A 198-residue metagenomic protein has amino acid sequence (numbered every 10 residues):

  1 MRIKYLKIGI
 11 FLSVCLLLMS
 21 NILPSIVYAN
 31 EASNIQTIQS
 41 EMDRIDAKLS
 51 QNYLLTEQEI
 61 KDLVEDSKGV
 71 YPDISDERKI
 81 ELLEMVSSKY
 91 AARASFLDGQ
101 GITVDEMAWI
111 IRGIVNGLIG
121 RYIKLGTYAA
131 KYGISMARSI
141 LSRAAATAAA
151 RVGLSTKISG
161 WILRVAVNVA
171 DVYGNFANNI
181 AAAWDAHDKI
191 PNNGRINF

Functional and structural regions predicted by a protein language model:
M1-A29: Sec-dependent N-terminal signal peptides of Gram-positive bacterial secreted proteins and lipoproteins
M1-L6, A92, S142, A150: Short, intrinsically disordered low-complexity segments
Y5, F11, C15-L16, D62 (+3 more regions): Acidic/proline-rich low-complexity IDRs
K7-I10, R44, I134: Intrinsically disordered, low-complexity segments enriched in glycine/proline and serine/threonine
M19-S20, N34, R195-F198: Short amphipathic alpha-helical segments
I22-W109: N-terminal propeptides/leader regions of secreted preproproteins that are proteolytically removed before maturation
G101-F198: Membrane-interacting helical modules
